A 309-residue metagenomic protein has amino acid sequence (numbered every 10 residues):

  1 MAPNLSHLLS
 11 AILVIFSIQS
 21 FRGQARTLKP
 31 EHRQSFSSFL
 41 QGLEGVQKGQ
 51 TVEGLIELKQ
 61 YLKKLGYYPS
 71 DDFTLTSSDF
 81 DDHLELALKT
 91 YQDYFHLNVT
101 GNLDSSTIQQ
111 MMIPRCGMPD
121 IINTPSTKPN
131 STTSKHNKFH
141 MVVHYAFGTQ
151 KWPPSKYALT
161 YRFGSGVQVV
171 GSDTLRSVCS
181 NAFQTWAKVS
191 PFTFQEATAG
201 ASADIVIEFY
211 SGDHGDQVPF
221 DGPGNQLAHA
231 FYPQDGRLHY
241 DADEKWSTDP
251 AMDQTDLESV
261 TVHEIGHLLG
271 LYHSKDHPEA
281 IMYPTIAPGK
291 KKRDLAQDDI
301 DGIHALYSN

Functional and structural regions predicted by a protein language model:
A2-N309: Zinc-dependent metalloendopeptidases
